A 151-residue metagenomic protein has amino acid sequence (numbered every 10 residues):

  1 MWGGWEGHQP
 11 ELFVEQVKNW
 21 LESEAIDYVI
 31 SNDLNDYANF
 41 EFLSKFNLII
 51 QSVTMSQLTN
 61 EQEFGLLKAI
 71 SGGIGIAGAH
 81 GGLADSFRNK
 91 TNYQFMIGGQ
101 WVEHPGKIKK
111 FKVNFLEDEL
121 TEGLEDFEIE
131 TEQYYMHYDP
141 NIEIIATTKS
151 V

Functional and structural regions predicted by a protein language model:
G4-E6, S23-D27, S52, F87-K90 (+2 more regions): Short linear motifs at secondary-structure transitions and domain/linker junctions
W5-A84: Helical hinge/lid and interdomain linker segments adjacent to catalytic or ligand-binding clefts that mediate domain
E22, H104-V151: Catalytic beta-strand/loop cores that center a nucleophilic Ser/Cys/Thr and support acyl-enzyme chemistry
Y28, F46, Y93, Y134-Y135: Aromatic side chains
N32-N35, L48-N60, S86-N89, W101-G106 (+2 more regions): Short, Lys/Arg-enriched charge-dense amphipathic segments
K45-N47, I97, I142: Short, well-ordered alpha-helix to beta-strand connector turns
S56-G123: A glycine-rich, often tryptophan-bearing local segment used as a flexible ligand/cofactor-contacting loop or short
